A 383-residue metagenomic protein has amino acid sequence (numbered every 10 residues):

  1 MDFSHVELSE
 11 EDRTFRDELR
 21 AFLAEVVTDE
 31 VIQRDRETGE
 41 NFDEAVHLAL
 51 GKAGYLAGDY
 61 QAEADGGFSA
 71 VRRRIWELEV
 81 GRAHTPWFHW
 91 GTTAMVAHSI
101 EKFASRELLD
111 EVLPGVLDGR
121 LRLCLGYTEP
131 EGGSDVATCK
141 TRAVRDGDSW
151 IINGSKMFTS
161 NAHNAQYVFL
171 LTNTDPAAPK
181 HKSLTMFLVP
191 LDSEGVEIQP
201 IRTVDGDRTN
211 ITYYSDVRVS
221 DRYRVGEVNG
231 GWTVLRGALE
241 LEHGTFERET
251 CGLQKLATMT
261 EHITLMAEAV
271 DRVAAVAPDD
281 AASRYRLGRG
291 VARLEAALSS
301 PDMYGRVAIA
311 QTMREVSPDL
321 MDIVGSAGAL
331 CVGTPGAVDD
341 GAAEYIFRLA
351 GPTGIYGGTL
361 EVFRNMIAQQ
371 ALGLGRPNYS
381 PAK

Functional and structural regions predicted by a protein language model:
M1-W90, E111, G115, A274 (+4 more regions): Amphipathic, small/basic residue-rich leader segments at the start of a protein or domain
F3-H5, V71, I75-W76, V234-A238 (+2 more regions): Glycine-rich phosphate/cofactor-binding loops in nucleotide/flavin-utilizing enzymes
F3-L8, V196-A297, T353: Glycine-rich beta->alpha junctions and the first turn(s) of the following alpha-helix
V31-T38, G288-A337: C-terminal helix-coil-helix/basic helical segment that borders enzyme active sites and/or dimer interfaces and provides
G51-G119, N161-Y167, L294, L298-G305 (+2 more regions): Internal helix-loop-helix
G119-Y127: A short, Trp-centered hydrophobic/proline-enriched beta-strand micro-motif
T141-V144: A structural signal for short hydrophobic beta-strand segments in well-ordered beta-sheet cores
N153-E197: A short core secondary-structure module
